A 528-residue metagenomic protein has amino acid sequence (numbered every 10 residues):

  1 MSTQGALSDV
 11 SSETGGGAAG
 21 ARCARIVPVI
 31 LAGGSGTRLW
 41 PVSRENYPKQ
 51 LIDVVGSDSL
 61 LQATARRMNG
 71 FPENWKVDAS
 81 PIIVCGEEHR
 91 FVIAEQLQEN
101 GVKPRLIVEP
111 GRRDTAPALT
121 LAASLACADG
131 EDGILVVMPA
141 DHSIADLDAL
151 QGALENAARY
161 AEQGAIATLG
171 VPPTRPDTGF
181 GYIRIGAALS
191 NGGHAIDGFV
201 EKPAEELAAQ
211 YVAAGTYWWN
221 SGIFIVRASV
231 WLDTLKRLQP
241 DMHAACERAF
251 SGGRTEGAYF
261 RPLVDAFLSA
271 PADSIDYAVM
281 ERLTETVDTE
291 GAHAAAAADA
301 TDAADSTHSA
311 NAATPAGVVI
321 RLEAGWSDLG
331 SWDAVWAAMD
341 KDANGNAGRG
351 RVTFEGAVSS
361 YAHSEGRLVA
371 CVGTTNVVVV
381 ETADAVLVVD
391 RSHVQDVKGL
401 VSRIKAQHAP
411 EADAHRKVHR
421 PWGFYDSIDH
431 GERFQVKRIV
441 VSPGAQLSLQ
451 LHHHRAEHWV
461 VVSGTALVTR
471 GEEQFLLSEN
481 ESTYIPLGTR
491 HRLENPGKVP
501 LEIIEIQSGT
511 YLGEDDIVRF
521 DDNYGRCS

Functional and structural regions predicted by a protein language model:
S2-L31, T37-P139, S143-A149, E155 (+3 more regions): Conserved N-terminal catalytic core of the sugar/cofactor nucleotidyltransferase
S2-R25, S229-V460, T465-Y484, H491-P496 (+2 more regions): Left-handed beta-helix
A24-I26, D78-A79, V102-K103, G130-G133 (+11 more regions): Short coil/turn connectors at secondary-structure junctions
G56, R66, G70-E73, Q98 (+13 more regions): Generic secondary-structure signature for well-ordered alpha-helical cores
R112-P117, R175-D177, E205-L207, W326-S327 (+1 more regions): A short acidic, often aromatic-flanked loop/helix-cap motif at beta-alpha or helix-coil junctions that lines enzyme
D146-S269: Conserved core of the sugar-phosphate nucleotidyltransferase
I503: Noncatalytic nucleic-acid binding interfaces
D516-S528: Acidic/histidine-enriched, glycine/proline-rich intrinsically disordered or flexible terminal extensions
